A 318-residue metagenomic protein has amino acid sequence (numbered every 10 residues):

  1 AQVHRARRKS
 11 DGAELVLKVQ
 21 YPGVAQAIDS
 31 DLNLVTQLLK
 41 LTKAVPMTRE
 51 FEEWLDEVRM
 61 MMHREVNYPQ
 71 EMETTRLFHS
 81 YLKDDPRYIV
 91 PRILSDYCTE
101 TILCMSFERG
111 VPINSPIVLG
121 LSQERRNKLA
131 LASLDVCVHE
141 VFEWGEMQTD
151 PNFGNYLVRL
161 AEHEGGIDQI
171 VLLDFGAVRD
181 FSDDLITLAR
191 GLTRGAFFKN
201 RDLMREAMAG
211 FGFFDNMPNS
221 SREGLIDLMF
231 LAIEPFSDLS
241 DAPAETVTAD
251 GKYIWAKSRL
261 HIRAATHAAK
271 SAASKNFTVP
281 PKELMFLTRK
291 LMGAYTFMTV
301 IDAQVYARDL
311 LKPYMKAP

Functional and structural regions predicted by a protein language model:
A1-N114, W144: Conserved ATP-binding subdomain of kinase catalytic cores across diverse folds
P22-V24, N155, G176-R179: Conserved nucleotide-binding/hydrolysis micro-motifs of P-loop NTPases
D29, D150, D183-L185: Short glycine/proline-enriched turns and hinge-like loops at secondary-structure junctions
T36-L39, R76-H79, V138, I233 (+1 more regions): Short, amphipathic alpha-helical segments that act as regulatory/interfacial helices in nucleotide-processing proteins
L55-V58, S133, C137, A207-M208: Short alpha-helical scaffolding segments that buttress acidic/His motifs in well-ordered protein cores
F78-D85, G120-T149, E162: Conserved kinase catalytic-core helix
T99, E108-A132, R159-P318: Helix-rich C-lobe and terminal helical cap/extension of kinase-like folds
D150-L157: Catalytic-loop signature of eukaryotic-like protein kinases
